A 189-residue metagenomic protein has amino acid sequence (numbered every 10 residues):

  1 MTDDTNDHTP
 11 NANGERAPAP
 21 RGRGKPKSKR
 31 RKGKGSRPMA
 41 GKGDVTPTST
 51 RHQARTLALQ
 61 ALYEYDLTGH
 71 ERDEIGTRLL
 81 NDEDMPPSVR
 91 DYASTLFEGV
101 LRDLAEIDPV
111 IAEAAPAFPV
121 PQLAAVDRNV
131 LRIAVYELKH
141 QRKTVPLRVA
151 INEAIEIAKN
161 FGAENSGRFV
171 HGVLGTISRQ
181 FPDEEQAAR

Functional and structural regions predicted by a protein language model:
M1-G167, H171-R189: N-terminal interaction/assembly modules
